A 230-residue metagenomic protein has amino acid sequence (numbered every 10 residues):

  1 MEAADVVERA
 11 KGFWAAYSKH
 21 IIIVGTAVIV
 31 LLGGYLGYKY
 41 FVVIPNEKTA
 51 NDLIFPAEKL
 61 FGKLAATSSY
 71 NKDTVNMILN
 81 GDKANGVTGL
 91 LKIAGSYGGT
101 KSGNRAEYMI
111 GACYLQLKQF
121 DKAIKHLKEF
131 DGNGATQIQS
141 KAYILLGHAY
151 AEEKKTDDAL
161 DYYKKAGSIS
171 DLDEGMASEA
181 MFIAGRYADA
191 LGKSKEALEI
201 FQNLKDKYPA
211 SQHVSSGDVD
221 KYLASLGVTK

Functional and structural regions predicted by a protein language model:
M1-A27: N-terminal positive-inside, membrane-proximal cytosolic segments immediately preceding the first
I44, G95-G103, L117, G132-S140 (+2 more regions): Short solvent-exposed coil/turn linkers within tandem alpha-helical repeat scaffolds
G89-H148: Structured, soluble extracytoplasmic/luminal domains of envelope-associated proteins
